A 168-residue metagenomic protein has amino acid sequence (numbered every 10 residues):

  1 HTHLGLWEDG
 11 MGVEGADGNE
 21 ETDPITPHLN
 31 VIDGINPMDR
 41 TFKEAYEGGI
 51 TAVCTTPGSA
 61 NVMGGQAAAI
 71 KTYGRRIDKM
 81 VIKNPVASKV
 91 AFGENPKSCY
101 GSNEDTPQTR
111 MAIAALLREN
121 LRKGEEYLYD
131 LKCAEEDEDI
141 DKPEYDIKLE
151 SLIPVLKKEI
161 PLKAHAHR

Functional and structural regions predicted by a protein language model:
T2-T56: Metal-associated gating/positioning segment near the N- to mid-region
M38-T41, Y46-R168: Polyanionic/metal-chelating signatures
